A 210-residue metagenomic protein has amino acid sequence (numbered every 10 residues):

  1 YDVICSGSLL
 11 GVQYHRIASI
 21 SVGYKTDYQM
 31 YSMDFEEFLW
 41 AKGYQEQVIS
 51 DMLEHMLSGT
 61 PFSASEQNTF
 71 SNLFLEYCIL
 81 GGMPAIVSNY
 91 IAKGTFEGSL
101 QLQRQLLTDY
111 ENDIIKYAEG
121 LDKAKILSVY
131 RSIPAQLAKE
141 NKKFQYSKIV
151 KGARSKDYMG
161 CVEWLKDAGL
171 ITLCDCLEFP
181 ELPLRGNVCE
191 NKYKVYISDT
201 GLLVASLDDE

Functional and structural regions predicted by a protein language model:
Y1-I4: Loop/turn-to-beta-strand initiation segments
G7-S8, Y14-A138: Interdomain motor-coupling "hinge/lid" segment immediately C-terminal to the ATP-binding subdomain of NTP-driven enzymes
L9-L10, L202: Alpha-helix capping/helix-boundary segments
M83, V87-E210: Accessory nucleic acid-recognition modules appended to NTPase machines
